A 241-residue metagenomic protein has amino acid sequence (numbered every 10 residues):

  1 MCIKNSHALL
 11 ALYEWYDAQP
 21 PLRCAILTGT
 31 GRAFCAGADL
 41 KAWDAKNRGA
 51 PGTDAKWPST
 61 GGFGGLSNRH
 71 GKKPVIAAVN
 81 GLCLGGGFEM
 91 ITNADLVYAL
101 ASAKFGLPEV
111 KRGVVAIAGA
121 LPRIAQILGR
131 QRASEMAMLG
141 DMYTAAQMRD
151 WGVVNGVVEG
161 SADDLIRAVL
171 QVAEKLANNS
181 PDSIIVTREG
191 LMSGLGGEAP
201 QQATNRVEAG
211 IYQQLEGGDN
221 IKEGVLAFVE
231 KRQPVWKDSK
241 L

Functional and structural regions predicted by a protein language model:
S6-Q19, L40-C83, P122, A203-R206 (+1 more regions): An acidic, glycine-rich surface segment that forms the CoA-thioester-binding/catalytic face of crotonase-fold enzymes
W15, Y98-A103, V154-R206, D219 (+1 more regions): C-terminal long alpha-helix characteristic of the crotonase
C24-R32: Short, glycine-/small-residue-enriched flexible loop/hinge segments at domain edges that mediate gating
G61-K72, A78, L84-M138, W151 (+2 more regions): CoA-thioester-processing core
L96, E135, L139-D141, Q147 (+2 more regions): Well-ordered beta-strand positions
L226-L241: Terminal low-complexity tails and localization/encapsulation signals of metabolic enzymes
